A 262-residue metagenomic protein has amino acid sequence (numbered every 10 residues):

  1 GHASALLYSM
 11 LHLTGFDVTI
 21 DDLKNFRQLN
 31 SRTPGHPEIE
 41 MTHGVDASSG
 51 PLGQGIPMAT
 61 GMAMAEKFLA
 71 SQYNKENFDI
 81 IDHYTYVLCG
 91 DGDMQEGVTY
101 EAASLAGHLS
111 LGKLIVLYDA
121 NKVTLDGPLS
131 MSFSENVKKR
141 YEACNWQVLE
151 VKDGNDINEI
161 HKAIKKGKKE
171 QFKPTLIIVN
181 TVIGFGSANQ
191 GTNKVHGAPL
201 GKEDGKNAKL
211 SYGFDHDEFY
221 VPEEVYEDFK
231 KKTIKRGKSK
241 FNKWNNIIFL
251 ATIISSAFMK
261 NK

Functional and structural regions predicted by a protein language model:
G1-Y86, E227, K231-K262: Thiamine diphosphate
M41-K232: Glycine-rich ThDP/TPP pyrophosphate-binding loop and its adjacent helix/strand module within ThDP-dependent enzymes
